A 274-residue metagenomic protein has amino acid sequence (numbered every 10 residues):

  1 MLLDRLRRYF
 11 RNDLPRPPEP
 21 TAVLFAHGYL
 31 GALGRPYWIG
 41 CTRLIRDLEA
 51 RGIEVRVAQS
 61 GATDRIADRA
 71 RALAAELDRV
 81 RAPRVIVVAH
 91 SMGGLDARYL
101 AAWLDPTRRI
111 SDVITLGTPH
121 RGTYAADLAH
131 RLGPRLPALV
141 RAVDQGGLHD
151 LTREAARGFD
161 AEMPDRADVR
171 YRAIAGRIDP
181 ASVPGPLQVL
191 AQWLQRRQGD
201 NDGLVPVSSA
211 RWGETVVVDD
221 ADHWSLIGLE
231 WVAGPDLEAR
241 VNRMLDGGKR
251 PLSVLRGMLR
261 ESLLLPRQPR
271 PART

Functional and structural regions predicted by a protein language model:
M1-F10: Short coil-to-helix leader/linker segments, especially the first N-terminal amphipathic alpha-helix with its helix
R16-V85: Active-site catalytic motif of lipid deacylating hydrolases and related acyltransferases
L24, R56, D112-I114, R172-I174 (+1 more regions): Hydrophobic/aromatic beta-strand patches that form the interior of the parallel beta-sheet core in alpha/beta enzyme
A26-Y29, H90-S91, T118, G176: Glycine-rich His-Gly loop
P36-W38, T123-A129, S182-L187: Short aromatic-enriched loop/helix-cap "lid" or pocket-rim segments at secondary-structure transitions that line
G40-R43, W103-P106, H130-G133, L190 (+1 more regions): Glycine-rich, phosphate-binding/catalytic loops in enzymes
V55, A67-M163, D202: Serine-dependent carboxylesterase/thioesterase catalytic core of lipase-like alpha/beta-hydrolase/SGNH enzymes
A167-T274: C-terminal catalytic-base region of ester-bond hydrolases, centering on the histidine of the charge-relay
